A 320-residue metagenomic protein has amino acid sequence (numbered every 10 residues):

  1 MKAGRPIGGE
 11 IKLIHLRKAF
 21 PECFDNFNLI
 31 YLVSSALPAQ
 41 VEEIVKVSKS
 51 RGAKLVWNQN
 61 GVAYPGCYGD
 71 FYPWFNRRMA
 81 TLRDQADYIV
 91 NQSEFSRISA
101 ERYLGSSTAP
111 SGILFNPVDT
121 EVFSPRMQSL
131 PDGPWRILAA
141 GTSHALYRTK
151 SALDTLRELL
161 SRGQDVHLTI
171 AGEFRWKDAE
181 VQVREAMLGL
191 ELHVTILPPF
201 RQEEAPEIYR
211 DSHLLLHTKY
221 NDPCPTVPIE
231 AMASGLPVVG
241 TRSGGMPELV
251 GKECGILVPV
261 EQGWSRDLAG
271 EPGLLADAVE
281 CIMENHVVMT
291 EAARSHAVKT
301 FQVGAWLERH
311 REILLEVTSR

Functional and structural regions predicted by a protein language model:
F95, P117: Carbohydrate-associated surface elements
S129-Y147, L153-L160, T169: Conserved donor-binding/catalytic core segment of Leloir-type glycosyltransferases
H167-Q182: Glycosyltransferase donor-sugar binding loop
E180-F200: Nucleotide-activated donor-binding/catalytic signature segment of Leloir-type glycosyltransferases, i.e., the conserved
P199-F200, E207-S212, H310: Short alpha-helical donor nucleotide-sugar binding micro-motif in glycosyltransferases
L214, P237-G240, P247-V250, L257: Short hydrophobic beta-strand element within catalytic cores of glycosyltransferases and related nucleotide-activated
Y220: Aromatic "clamp/platform" in nucleotide-sugar-dependent glycosyltransferases that forms part of the donor/acceptor
G270, L274, E284-L315: A charged, aromatic-enriched C-terminal amphipathic alpha-helix characteristic of glycosyltransferases across folds
